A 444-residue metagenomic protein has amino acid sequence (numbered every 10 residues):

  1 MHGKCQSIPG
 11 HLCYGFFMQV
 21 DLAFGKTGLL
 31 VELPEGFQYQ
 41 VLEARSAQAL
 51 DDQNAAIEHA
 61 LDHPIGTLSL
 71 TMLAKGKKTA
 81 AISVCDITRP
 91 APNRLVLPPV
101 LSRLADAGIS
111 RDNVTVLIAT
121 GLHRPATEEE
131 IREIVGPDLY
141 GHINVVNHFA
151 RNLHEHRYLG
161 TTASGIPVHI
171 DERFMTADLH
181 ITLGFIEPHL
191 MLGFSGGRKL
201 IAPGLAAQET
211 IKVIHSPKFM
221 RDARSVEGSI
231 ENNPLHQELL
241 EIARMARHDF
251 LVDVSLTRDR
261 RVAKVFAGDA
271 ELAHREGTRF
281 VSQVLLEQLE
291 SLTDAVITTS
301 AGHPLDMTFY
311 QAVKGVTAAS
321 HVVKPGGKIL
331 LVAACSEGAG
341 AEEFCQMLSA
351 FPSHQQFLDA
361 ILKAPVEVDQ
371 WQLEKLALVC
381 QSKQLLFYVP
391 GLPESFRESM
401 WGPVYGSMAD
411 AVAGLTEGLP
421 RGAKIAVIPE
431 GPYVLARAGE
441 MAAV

Functional and structural regions predicted by a protein language model:
G15-H59: N-terminal amphipathic/basic leader segments beginning at the initiator methionine
I65-A81, D106-R111, E287-A295, V322-K324 (+1 more regions): Glycine-rich phosphate/diphosphate-binding loops that line cofactor/substrate pockets in enzymes
T79-P90, T115-G121, I297-T299: Short glycine-rich or small-residue beta-strand-to-loop segments that form or flank ligand, phosphate, metal/Fe-S
A105, A312-V444: C-terminal non-catalytic interaction/assembly regions of soluble proteins
A126-F194: An acidic, phosphate/nucleotide-engaging active-site surface
T162, I170-R247, L251-V252, R258 (+1 more regions): Conserved phosphate- and dinucleotide-binding cores of soluble alpha/beta proteins, encompassing both enzyme active
S225-H303: Membrane-embedded hairpin module used as a gating/binding unit in multi-pass transport and secretion proteins
